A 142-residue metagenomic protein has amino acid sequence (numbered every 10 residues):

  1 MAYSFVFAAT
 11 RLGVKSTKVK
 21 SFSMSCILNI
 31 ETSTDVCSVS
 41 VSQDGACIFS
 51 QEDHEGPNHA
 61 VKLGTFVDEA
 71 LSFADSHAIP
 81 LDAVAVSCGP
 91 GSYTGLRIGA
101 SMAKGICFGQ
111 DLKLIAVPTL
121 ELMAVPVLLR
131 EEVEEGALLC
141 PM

Functional and structural regions predicted by a protein language model:
S23-C88: N-terminal beta-alpha supersecondary unit
C26-L28, A137-P141: Conserved beta-strand elements of the Class I
A74-L81, F108-V117, E132-E134: Phosphate-handling active-site elements
S87-L114, T119: DPxDG-like acidic metal-binding loop motif
V117-L138: Conserved phosphate-binding catalytic cores of ATP/NTP-utilizing and phosphoryl-transfer enzymes
